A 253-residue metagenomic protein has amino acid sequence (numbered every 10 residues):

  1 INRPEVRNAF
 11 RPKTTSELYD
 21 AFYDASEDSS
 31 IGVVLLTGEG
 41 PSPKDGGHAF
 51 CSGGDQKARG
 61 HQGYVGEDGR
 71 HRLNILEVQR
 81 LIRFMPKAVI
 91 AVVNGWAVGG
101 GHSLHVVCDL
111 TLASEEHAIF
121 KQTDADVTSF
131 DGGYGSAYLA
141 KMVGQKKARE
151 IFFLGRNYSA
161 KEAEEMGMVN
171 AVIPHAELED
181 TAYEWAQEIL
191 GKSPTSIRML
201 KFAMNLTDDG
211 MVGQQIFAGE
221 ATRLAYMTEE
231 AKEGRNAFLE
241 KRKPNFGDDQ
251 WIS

Functional and structural regions predicted by a protein language model:
I1-P41: Conserved CoA-thioester-binding segment of acyl-CoA-metabolizing enzymes
P4, D45, A113-A118, F130 (+4 more regions): C-terminal long alpha-helix characteristic of the crotonase
V6, G38-L81, A97, D126-T128: Glycine- (often His-adjacent) and acidic-residue-rich active-site loop that binds/positions the CoA thioester
G53, R72, L76, G99 (+4 more regions): Glycine-rich phosphate-binding loop at the start of an alpha helix
V78-F84, V92, V98-F152, M166 (+2 more regions): CoA-thioester-processing core
L110, E150, L154-R156, E162 (+3 more regions): Well-ordered beta-strand positions
